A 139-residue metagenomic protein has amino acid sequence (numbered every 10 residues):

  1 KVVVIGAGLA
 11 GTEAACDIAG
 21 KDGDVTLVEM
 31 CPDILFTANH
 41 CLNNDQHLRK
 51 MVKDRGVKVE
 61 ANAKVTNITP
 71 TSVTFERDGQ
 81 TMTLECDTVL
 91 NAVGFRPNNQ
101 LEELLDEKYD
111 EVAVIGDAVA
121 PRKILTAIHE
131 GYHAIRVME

Functional and structural regions predicted by a protein language model:
K1, G20-E103: A Rossmann-like FAD-binding core segment of flavoenzymes
I5, A10-I18, D33-D45, D106-Y109 (+1 more regions): A conserved FAD-binding loop/helix module that cradles the flavin
